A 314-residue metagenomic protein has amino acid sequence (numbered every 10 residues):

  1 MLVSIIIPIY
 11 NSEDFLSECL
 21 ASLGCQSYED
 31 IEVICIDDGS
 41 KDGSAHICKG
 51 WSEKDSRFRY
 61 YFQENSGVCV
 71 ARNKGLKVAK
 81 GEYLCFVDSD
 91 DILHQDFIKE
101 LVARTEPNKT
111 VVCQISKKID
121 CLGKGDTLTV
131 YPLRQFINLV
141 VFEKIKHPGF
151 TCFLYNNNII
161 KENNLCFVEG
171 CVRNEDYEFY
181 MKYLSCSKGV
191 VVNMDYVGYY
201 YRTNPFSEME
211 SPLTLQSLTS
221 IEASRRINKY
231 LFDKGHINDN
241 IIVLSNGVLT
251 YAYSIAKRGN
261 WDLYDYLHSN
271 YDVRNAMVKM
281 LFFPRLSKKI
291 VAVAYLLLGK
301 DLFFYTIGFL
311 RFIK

Functional and structural regions predicted by a protein language model:
M1-R225: Nucleotide-sugar donor-binding/catalytic module of glycosyltransferases that assemble extracellular/cell-envelope
G24, S56, Y60, E106 (+6 more regions): Short, flexible coil/linker elements and helix-boundary hinge sites characteristic of intrinsically disordered
P132, T214, I242, R285-S287 (+1 more regions): Helix N-terminus capping/helix-initiation residues
V197-N204, E210-D239, T250-R274: Catalytic core of nucleotide-sugar-dependent glycosyltransferases
K234-L244, F283-I290: Structural motif
N260-K314: Membrane-interface aromatic/basic loop that binds lipid-linked glycans or pyrophosphate carriers, typified by
